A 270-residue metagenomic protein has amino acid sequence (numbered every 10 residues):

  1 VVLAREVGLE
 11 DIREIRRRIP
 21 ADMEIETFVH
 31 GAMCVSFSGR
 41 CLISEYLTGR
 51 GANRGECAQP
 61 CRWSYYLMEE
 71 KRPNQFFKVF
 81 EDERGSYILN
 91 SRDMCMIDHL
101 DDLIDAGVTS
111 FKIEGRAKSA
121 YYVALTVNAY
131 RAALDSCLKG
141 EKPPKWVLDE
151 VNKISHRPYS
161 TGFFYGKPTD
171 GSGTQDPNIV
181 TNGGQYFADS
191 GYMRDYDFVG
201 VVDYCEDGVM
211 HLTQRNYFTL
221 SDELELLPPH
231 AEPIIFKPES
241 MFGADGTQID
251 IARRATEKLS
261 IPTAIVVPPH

Functional and structural regions predicted by a protein language model:
V2, E6-H270: Surface-exposed amphipathic alpha-helical tracts and adjacent flexible/coil segments at the periphery of soluble enzymes
